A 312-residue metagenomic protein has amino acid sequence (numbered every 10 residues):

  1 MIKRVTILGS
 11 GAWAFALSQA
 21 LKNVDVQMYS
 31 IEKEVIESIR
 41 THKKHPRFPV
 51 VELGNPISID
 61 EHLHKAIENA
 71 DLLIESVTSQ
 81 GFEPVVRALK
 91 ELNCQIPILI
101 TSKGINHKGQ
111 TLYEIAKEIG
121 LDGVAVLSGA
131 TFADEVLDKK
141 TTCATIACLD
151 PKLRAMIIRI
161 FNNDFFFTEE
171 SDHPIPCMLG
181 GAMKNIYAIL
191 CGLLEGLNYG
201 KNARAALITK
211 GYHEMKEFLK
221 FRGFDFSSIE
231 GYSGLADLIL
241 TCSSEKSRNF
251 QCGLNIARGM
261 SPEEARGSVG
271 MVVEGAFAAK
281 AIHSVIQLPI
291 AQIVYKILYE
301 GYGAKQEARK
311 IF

Functional and structural regions predicted by a protein language model:
M1-E52, P56-E61: NAD(P)+-binding Rossmann beta1-loop-alpha1 motif at the extreme N-terminus of oxidoreductases
I2-R4, I96, T142: Nucleotide donor/acceptor-binding cores
S10, A14, E32, F82 (+13 more regions): Generic structural signal for well-ordered, non-membrane alpha-helical segments in soluble metabolic enzymes
L53-K139, I157: Rossmann-like NAD(P)(H) cofactor-binding subdomain of soluble oxidoreductases
G81, A88, L92, E118-D122 (+1 more regions): Internal alpha-helical scaffold of NAD(P)-dependent oxidoreductase catalytic cores
I100, G123-S128, T168-D172, L288-I290: General beta-strand structural signal in soluble alpha/beta enzymes
C191-G192, K220-E230, G234-F312: NAD(P)-dependent Rossmann-like dehydrogenase/reductase catalytic/cofactor-binding core
